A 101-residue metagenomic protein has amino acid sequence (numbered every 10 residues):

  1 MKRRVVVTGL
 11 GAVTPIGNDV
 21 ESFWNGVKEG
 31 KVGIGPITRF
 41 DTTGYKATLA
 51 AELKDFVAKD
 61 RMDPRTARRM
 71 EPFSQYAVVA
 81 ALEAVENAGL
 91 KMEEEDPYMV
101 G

Functional and structural regions predicted by a protein language model:
M1-G101: Conserved "HGTGT" condensation-loop signature of ketosynthase/thiolase-family condensing enzymes that catalyze
